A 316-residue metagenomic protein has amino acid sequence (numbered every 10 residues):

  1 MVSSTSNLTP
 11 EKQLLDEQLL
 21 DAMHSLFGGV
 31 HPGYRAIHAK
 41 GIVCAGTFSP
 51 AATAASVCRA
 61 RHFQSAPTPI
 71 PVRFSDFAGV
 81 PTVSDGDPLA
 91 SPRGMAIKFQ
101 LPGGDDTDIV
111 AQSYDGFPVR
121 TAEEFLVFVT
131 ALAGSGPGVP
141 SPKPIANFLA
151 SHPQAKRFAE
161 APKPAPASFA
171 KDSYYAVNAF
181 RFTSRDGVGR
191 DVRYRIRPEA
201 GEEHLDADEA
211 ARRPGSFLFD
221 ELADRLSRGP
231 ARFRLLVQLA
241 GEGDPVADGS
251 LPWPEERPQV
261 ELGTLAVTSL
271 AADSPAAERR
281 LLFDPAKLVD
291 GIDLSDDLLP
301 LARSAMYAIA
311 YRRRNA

Functional and structural regions predicted by a protein language model:
M1-A316: Active-site-adjacent core segments of small-molecule enzymes
